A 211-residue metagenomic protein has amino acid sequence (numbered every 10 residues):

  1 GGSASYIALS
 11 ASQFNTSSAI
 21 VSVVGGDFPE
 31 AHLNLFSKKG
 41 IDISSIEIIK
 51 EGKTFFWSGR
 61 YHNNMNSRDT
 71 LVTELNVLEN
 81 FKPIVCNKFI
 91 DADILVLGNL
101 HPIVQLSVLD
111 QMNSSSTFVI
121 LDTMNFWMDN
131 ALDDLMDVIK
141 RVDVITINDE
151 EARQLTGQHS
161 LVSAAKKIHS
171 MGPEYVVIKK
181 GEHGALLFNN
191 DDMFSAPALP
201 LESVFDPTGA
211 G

Functional and structural regions predicted by a protein language model:
G1-L9: Short catalytic helix/loop segments, enriched in acidic residues and glycine and frequently bearing histidine
L9, W57-R60, G184-F188: Short beta-strand scaffold segments in enzyme catalytic cores
A11, N148, G211: Short, conserved phosphate/pyrophosphate- and ester-handling motifs at nucleotide-, phospho-/glycolipid
Q13-V96, D110-S116: Conserved N-terminal subdomain of the carbohydrate kinase-like
I20-S22, L121, I178: Structural beta-sheet core signal
V85, L135, V204: Acidic, amphipathic alpha-helical patches
I94-K166, G184-A185: Conserved beta-alpha-beta core of the PfkB/ribokinase-like small-molecule kinase fold
L161-G211: Conserved phosphate-binding/catalytic region of the ribokinase-like
